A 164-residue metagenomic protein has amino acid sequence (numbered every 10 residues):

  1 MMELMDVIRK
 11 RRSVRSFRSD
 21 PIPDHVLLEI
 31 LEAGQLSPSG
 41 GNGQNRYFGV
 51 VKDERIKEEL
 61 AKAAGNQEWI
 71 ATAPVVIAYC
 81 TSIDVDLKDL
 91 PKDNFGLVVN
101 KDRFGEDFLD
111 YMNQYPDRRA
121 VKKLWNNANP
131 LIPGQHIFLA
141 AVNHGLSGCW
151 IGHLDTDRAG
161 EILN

Functional and structural regions predicted by a protein language model:
M1-N164: Acidic, surface-exposed loops and disordered segments
